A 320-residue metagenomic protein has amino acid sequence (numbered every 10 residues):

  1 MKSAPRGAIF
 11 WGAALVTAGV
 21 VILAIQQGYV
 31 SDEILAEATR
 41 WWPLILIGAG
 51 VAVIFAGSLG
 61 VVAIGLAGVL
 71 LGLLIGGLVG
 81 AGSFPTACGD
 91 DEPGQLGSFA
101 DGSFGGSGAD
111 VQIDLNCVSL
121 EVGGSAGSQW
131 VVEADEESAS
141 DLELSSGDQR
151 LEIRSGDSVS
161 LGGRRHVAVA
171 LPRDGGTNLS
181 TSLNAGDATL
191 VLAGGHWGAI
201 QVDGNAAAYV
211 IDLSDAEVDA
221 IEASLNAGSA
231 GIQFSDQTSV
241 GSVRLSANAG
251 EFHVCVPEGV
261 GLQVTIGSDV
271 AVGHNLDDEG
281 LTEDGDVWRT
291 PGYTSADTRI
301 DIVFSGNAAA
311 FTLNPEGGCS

Functional and structural regions predicted by a protein language model:
M1-S320: Alpha-helical transmembrane segments and their membrane-interface anchoring/capping motifs
